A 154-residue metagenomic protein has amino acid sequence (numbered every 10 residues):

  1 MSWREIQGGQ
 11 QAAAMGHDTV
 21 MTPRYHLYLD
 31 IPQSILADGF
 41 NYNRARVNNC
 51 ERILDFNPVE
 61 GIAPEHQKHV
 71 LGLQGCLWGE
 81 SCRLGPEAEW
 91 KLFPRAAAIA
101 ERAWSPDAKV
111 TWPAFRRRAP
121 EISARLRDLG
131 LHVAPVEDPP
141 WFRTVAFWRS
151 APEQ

Functional and structural regions predicted by a protein language model:
M1-Q154: Substrate-binding groove of N-acetylhexosamine-processing glycoside hydrolases
